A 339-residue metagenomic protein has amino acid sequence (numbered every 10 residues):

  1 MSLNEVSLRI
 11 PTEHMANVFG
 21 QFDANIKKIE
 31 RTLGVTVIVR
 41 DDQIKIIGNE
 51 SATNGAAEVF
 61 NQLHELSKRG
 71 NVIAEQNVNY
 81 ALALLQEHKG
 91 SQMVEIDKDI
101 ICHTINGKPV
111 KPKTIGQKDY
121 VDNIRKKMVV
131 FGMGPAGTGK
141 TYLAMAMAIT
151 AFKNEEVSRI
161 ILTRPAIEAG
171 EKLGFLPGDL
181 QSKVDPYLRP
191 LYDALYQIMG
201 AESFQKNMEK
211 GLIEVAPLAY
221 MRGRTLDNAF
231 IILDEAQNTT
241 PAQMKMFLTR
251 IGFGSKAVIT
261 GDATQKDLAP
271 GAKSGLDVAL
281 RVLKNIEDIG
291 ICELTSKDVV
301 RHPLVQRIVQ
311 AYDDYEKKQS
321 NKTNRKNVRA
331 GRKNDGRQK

Functional and structural regions predicted by a protein language model:
M1, V18-F19, V39, S320: A positional/architectural concept
M1-N17: Short glycine-/aliphatic-rich beta-strand segments at the starts of folded cytosolic domains
H14-R31: Short amphipathic alpha-helix segments
V18, N25, G55-V59, M244-F247: Hydrophobic side chains in well-ordered alpha-helices
R31-I38: A short, structured beta-strand/loop element
I38-D97: Interdomain "pre-motor" coupling segment immediately N-terminal to P-loop NTPase/helicase cores
E87-K108, P112-I115: Conserved loop-to-helix interface motifs that mediate assembly, gating, or partner/ligand docking in ancient ring
I105-Q117, N123-L233, Q237-K339: Conserved helicase motor core of SF1/SF2 NTP-dependent helicases
